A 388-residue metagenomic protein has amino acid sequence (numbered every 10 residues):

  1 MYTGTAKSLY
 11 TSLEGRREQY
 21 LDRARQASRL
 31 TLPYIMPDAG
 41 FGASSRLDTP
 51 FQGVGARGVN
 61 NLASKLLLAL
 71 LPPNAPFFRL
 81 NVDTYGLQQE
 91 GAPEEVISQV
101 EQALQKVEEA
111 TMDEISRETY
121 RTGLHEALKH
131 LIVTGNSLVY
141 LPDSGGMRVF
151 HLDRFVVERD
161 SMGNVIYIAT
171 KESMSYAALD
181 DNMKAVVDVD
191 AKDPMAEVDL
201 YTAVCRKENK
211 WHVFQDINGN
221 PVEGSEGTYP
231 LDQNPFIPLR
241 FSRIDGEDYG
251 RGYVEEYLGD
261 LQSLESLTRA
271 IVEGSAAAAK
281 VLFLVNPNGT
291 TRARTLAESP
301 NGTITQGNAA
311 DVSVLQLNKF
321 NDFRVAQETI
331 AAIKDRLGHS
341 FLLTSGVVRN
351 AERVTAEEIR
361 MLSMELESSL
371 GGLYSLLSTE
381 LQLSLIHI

Functional and structural regions predicted by a protein language model:
M1-V187: Extended, helix-rich architectural segments
V133-G135, E197, K207-N209, A278 (+2 more regions): Short, well-ordered loop/turn elements at secondary-structure boundaries
P142-E247: Active-site and NAD+-binding cores of ADP-ribose-processing enzymes
D216-M361: Extended, charged amphipathic alpha-helical segments
S363-E380: Glycine-rich and small/hydrophobic secondary-structure elements
I386-I388: Conserved small/polar residues in nucleotide/adenosyl-binding loops
